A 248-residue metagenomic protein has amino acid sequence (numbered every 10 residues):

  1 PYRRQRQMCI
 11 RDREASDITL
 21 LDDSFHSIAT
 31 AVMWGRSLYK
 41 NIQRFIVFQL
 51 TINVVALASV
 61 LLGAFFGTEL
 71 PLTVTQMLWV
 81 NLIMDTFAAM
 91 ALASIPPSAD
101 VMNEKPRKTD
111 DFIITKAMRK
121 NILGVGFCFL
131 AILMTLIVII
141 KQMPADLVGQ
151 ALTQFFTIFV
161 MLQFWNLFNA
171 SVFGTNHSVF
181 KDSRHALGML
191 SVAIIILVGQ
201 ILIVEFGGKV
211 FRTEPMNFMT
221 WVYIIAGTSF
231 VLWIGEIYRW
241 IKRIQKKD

Functional and structural regions predicted by a protein language model:
P1-I10: Single conserved hydrophobic/aromatic residue that forms the stacking wall/gate of nucleotide- or nucleobase-binding
R11-T175: Membrane-embedded transport module
I114, M118, T175-I195: C-terminal membrane-solvent junction of multi-pass transporters and transport-like membrane proteins
I132-L136, I194-K209: Hydrophobic alpha-helical transmembrane segments in multi-pass integral membrane proteins
M161, N166, G188-I203: Hydrophobic alpha-helical membrane segments
Q163-L167, V231-R239: Alpha-helical transmembrane segments
E205-W221: Extracellular/periplasmic helix-loop-helix junctions in multi-pass membrane proteins
I237-D248: Membrane-interface capping segments at transmembrane-helix boundaries
